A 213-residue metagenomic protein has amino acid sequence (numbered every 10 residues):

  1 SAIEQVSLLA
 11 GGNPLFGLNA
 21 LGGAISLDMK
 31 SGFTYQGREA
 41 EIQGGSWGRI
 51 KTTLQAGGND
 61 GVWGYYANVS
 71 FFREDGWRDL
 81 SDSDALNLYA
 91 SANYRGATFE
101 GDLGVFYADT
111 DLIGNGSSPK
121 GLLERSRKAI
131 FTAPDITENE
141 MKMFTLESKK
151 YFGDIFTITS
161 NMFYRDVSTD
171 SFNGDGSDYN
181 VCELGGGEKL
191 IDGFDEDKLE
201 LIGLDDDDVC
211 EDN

Functional and structural regions predicted by a protein language model:
S1, L8, L15-I42, T52-G57: N-terminal periplasmic accessory domains that precede and gate Gram-negative outer-membrane beta-barrel machines
I3, L21-G22, E100, T157-T159: A structure-centric signal for secondary-structure junctions around beta-strands
G12-L15, E74-G76: Short beta-strands and strand-coil junctions in structured, solvent-facing domains, enriched
L21-A24, S81-D82, S117-S118, D175: Short, glycine/charged-enriched secondary-structure capping and boundary segments
S26, E39-E41, Y89, T145 (+1 more regions): Short aromatic/hydrophobic contact patches that present stacked aromatics for nucleic-acid/ligand binding
G44-R73, R78-N115, D135-G153, T157: Transmembrane beta-barrel wall of Gram-negative outer-membrane proteins
E100-K149, N161, R165-D166, D170-N213: Acidic/polar loop-and-plug regions of large Gram-negative outer-membrane beta-barrel proteins
